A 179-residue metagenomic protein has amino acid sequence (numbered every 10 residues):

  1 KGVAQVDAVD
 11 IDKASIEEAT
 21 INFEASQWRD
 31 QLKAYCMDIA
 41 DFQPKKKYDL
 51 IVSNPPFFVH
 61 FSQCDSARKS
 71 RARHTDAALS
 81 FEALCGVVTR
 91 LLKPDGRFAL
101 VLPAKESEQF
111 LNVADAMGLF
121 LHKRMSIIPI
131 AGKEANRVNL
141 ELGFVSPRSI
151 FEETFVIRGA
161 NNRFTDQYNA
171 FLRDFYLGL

Functional and structural regions predicted by a protein language model:
K1-A4: Conserved SAM-binding loop of SAM-dependent methyltransferases across substrates and taxa, primarily the Class I
D12-A14: Conserved SAM/SAH-binding beta-strand->alpha-helix loop
A19-T20: Conserved SAM-binding loop
Q27-I39: Conserved SAM-binding strand-loop segment of SAM-dependent methyltransferases
A40-I51: A short acidic, Gly/Pro-enriched loop at the edge of an enzyme's catalytic core that lines a small-molecule cofactor
P55-A83: Mobile active-site "lid"/loop adjacent to the S-adenosyl-L-methionine
A78-A135, N139-L140: Conserved Class I SAM-dependent methyltransferase catalytic core
K133-L179: SAM/dcSAM-binding transferase cores
